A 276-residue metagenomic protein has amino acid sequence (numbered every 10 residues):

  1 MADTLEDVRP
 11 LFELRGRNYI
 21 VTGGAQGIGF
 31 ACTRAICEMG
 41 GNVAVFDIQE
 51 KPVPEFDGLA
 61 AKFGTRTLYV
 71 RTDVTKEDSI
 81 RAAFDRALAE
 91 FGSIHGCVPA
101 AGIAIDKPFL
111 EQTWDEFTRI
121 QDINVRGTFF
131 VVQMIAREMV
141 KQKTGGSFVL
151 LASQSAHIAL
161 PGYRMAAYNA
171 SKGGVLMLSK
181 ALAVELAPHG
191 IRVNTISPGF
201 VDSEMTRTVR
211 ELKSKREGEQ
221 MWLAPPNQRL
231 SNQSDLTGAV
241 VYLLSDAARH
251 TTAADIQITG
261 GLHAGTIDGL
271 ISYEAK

Functional and structural regions predicted by a protein language model:
A2-P10, V241, T252-K276: Short C-terminal tail/terminal secondary-structure segment of NAD(P)H-dependent dehydrogenase/reductase domains
F12-A44: Canonical Rossmann dinucleotide-binding motif of NAD(H)/NADP(H)-dependent dehydrogenases/reductases, specifically
R81, A104-T118, R137, K141 (+4 more regions): Conserved mid-core segment of classical short-chain dehydrogenase/reductases
H95, I103, L110-F130, V149 (+3 more regions): Catalytic Tyr-X3-Lys loop
F129, R192, R229-I258, H263: C-terminal substrate-recognition "lid" of short-chain dehydrogenase/reductases
V132, S171, S179: Active-site helix of classical SDR
R137, V184-P188, R249: Alpha-helical segment proximal to the catalytic Tyr-Lys
S153: Residue(s) in the substrate-gating loop at a strand-loop-helix junction that position the organic substrate next
